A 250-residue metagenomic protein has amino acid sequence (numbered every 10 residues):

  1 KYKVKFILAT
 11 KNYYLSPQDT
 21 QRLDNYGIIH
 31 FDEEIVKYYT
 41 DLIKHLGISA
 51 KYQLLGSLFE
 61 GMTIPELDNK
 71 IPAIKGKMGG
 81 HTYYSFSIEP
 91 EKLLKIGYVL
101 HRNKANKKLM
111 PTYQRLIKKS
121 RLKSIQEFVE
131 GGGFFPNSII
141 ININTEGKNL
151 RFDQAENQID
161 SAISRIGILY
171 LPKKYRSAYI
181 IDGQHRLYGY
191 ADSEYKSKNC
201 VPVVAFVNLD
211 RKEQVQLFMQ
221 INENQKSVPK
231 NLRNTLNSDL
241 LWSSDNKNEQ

Functional and structural regions predicted by a protein language model:
K1-Y2, G183: Accessible peptide chain termini
Y2-P136, T145-L150, G167: N-terminal extension/subdomain marker
F135-G147, D153-Q250: Basic- and aromatic-enriched surface patches that contact anionic nucleotides/nucleic acids
